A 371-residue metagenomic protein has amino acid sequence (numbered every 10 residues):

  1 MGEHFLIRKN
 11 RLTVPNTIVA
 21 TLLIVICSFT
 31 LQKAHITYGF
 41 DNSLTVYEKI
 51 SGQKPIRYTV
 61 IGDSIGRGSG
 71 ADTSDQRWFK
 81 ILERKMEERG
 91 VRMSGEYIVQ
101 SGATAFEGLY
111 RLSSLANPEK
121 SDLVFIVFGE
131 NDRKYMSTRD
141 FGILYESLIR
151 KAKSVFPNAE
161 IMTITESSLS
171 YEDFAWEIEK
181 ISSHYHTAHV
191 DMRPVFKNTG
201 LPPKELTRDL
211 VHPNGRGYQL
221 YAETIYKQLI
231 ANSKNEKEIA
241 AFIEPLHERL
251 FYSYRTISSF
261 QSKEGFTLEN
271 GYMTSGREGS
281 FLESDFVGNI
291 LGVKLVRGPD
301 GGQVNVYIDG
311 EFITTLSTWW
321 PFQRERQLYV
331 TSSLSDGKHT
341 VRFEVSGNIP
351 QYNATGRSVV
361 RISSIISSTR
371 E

Functional and structural regions predicted by a protein language model:
G2-L22: N-terminal Sec-pathway targeting helices
K9-N10, N16, Y110-K234, D300 (+1 more regions): Alpha-helical cap/lid subdomain in secreted, periplasmic, or secretory-pathway luminal O-acyl-processing enzymes
T21-A34: Hydrophobic alpha-helical membrane-insertion segments, chiefly the h-region of N-terminal signal peptides
H35-V99, R111-E119, V293, H339-R342 (+1 more regions): Serine-esterase "nucleophile elbow" of acetyl-processing enzymes
Y58, G95, I161, N235-E238: Hydrophobic/aromatic residues located in beta-strands of well-ordered beta-sheets within soluble catalytic
I65-G68, V99-A103, N131-D132, E166-Y171: Short histidine/acidic/glycine/proline-rich micro-motifs that form metal- and phosphate-coordinating active-site loops
S69-T73, M136-T138, A175, N353-A354: Short, solvent-exposed loop/turn and secondary-structure capping segments
D209, I230-E371: Glycan-recognition surfaces in beta-rich domains, encompassing non-catalytic CBMs and lectin-like receptor-binding
